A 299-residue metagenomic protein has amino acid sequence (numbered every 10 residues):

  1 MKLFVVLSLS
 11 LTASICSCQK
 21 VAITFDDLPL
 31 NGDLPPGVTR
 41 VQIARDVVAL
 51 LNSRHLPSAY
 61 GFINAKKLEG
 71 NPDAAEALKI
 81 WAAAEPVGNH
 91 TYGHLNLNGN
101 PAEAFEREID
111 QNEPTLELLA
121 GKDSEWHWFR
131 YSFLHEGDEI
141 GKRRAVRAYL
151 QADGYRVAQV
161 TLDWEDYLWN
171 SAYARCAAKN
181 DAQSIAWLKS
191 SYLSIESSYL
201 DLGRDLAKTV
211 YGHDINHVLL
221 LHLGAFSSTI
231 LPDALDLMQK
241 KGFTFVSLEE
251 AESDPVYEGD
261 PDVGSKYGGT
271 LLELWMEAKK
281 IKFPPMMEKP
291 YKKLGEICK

Functional and structural regions predicted by a protein language model:
L3-A13: Sec-dependent N-terminal signal peptides
S17-L134, L219, L237: Active-site beta->alpha N-cap acidic-glycine motif
P35-P36, L95-G121, E139-D153, T161-H213 (+1 more regions): Alpha-helical scaffold elements lining the catalytic groove of polysaccharide deacetylases
N52-H55, E69, Q159, H213 (+1 more regions): C-terminal domain-boundary segment and adjacent tail
E76-A77, A145-V146, D233-A234: A short acidic, amphipathic alpha-helical/loop segment
A83-V87, Q151-R156: Glycine-enriched alpha-helix->loop->beta-strand junction motifs that scaffold or abut catalytic
T91, S132, T161-D163, E249-E252: Residues at the C-termini of beta-strands that transition into short coil/loop
